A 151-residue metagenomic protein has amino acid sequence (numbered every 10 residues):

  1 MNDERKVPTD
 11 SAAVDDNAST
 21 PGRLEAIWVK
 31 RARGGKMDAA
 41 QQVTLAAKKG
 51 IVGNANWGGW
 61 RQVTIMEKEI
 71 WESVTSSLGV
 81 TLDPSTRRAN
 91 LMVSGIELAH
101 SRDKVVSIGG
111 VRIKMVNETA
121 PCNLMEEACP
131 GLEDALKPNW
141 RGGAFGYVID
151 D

Functional and structural regions predicted by a protein language model:
N2-D151: Metal-cofactor-dependent catalytic cores
